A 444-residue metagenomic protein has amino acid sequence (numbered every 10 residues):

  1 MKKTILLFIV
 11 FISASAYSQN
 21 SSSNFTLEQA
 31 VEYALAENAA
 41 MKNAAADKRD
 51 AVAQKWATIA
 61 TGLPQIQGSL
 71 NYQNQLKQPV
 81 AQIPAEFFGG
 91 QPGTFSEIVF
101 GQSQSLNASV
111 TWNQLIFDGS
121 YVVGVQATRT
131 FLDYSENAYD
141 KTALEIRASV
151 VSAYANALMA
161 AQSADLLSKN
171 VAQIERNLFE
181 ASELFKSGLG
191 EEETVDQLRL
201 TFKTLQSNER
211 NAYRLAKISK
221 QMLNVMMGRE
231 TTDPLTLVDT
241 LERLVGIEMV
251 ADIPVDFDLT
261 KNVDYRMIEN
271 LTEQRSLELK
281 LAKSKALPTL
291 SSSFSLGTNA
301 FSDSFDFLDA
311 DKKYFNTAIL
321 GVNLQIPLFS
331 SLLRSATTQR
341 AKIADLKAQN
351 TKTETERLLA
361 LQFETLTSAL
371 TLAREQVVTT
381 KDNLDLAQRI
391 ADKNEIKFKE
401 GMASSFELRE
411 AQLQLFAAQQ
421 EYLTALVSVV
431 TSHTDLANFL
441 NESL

Functional and structural regions predicted by a protein language model:
T4-S13: Sec-dependent N-terminal signal peptides
S18-N71, K77, T231, L237-S276 (+3 more regions): Bacterial Sec-pathway N-terminal export signals of envelope proteins
N20-S22, S69-V110, Q114, T240-E248 (+1 more regions): Small/polar, glycine/serine/threonine/aspartate-rich low-complexity segments that form flexible
A30, E37, A44, Q114 (+23 more regions): Amphipathic alpha-helical coiled-coil segments and their boundaries
K42-A46, I59, F100-S103, I116-A143 (+5 more regions): Sec/SRP-type N-terminal targeting helices
A46, A60, S207-R229, D385-E442: Short segments within alpha-helical structural elements
A53, A143-L259, A369, A373: Periplasmic alpha-helical coiled-coil/stalk elements that build and connect Gram-negative outer-membrane
